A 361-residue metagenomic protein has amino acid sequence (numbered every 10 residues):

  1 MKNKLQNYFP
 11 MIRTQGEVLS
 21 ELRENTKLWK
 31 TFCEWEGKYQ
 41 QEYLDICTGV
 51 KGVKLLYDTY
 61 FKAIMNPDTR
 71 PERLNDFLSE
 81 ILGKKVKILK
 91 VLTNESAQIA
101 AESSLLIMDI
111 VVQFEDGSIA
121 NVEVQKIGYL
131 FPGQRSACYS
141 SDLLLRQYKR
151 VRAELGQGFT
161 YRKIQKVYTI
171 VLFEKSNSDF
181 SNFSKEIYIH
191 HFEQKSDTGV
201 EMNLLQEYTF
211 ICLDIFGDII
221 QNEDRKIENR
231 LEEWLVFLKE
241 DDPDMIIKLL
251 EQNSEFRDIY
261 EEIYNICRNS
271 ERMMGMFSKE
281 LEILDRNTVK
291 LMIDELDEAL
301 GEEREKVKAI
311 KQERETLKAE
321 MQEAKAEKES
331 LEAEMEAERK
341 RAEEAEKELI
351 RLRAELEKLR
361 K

Functional and structural regions predicted by a protein language model:
M1-E207: Accessory alpha/beta interaction modules
K2-K51, A120-Q125, V236-K361: Short, charged alpha-helical interaction segments and adjacent helix-coil junctions
Y57-M65, L155, G217-E223, M245-L249 (+1 more regions): Short hinge/gating elements
D58-A63, F210-C212, E232-E240, E262-N265: Short, hydrophobic/amphipathic alpha-helical patches that form generic packing surfaces within helical domains
T69, R73, F131, N229 (+3 more regions): Charged, alpha-helix-enriched surfaces in structured cytosolic catalytic cores of large nucleotide-utilizing machines
A97-S104, I220-N222, D258-I259: Short, solvent-exposed polar/charged micro-motifs at secondary-structure junctions
S181-F183, I220-R225, G275-M276: Short conserved micro-motifs at the rims of enzyme active sites and ligand-binding pockets
D197-V236: Extended serine/threonine-enriched, polar tracts that run as long, contiguous segments within proteins
